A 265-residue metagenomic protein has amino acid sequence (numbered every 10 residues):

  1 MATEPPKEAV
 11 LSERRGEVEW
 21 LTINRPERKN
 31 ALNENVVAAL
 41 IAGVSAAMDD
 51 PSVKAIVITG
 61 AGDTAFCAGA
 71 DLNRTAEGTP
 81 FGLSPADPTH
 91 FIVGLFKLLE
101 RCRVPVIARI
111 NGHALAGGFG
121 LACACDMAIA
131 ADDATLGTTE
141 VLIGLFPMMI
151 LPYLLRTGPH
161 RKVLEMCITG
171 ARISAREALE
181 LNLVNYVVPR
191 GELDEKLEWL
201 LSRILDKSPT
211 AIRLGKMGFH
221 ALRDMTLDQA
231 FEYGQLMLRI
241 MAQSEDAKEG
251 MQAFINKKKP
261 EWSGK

Functional and structural regions predicted by a protein language model:
M1-T59, K97, D194: Conserved CoA-thioester-binding segment of acyl-CoA-metabolizing enzymes
M1-W20, N24, R172-I204, R213-L222 (+1 more regions): Amphipathic alpha-helical segments at domain termini/boundaries
L21, R25, A39-L40, I58 (+6 more regions): Terminal peptide-recognition signature
N35, A39, F91, L98 (+5 more regions): Charged catalytic carboxylate motif
G60-L98, T226: Glycine- (often His-adjacent) and acidic-residue-rich active-site loop that binds/positions the CoA thioester
K97-T210, Q243-S244, E249, K258: Crotonase-fold acyl-CoA enzyme core
M166-C167, G215-G218, G234, L238 (+1 more regions): Short alpha-helical scaffolding segments that buttress acidic/His motifs in well-ordered protein cores
